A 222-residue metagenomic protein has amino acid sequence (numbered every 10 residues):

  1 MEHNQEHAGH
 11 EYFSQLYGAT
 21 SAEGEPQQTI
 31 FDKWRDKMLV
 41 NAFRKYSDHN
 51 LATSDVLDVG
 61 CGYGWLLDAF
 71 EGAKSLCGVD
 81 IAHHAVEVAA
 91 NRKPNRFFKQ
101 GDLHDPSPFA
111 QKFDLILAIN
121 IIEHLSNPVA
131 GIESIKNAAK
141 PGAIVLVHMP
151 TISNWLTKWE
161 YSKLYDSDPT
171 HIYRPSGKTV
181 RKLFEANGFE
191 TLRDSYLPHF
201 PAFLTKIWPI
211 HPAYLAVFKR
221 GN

Functional and structural regions predicted by a protein language model:
M1-Q111, I119, I132, Y173 (+2 more regions): Conserved N-terminal segment of class I S-adenosyl-L-methionine
D68, S126-A130, T157: Short N-terminal helix/helix-N-cap motif within the alpha/beta-hydrolase-1
H83, L125-S126, M149, S153: A structural helix-start
L115-S126: A short SAM/SAH-binding and catalytic strip from SAM-dependent methyltransferases
V129-I144: A short glycine-rich, Lys/Arg-flanked "PGG" loop and its adjoining helix->strand segment in the class I
P150-H171: Short, glycine-/aromatic-enriched active-site segment of Class I SAM-dependent methyltransferases
I172-G188: Short alpha-helix
L183, A202-W208: Short proline/glycine-enriched turn/loop segments at secondary-structure junctions
